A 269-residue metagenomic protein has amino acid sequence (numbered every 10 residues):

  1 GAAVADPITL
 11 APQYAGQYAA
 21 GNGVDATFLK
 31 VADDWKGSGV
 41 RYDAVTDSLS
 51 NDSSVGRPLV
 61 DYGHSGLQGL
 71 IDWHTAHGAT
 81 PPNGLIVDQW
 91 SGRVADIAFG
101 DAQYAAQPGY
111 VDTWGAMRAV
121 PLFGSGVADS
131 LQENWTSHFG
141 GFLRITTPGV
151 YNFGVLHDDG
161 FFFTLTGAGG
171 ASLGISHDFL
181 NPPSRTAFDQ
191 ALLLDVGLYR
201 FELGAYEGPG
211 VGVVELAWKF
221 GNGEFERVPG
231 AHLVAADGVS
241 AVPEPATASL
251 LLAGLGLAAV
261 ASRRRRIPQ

Functional and structural regions predicted by a protein language model:
D6-A241: Acidic/polar, compositionally biased interaction segments
L165-T166, V214, L257, A261-R264: Alpha-helix boundary/interfacial micro-motifs
E244-S262: A short, hydrophobic C-terminal helix/tail in secreted or cell-surface proteins
R265-Q269: Short, charged juxtamembrane terminal tails flanking transmembrane helices
